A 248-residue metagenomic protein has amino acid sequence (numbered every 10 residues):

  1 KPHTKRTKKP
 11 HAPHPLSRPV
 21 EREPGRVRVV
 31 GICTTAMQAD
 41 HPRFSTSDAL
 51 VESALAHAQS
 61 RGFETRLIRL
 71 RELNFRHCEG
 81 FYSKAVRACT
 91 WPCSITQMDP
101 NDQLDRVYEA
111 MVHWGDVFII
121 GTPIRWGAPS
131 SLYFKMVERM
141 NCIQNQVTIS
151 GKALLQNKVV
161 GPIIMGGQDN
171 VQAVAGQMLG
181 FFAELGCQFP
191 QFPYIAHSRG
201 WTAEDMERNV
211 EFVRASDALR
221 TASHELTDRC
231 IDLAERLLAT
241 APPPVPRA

Functional and structural regions predicted by a protein language model:
K1-V27, D40, T46-A49, A183-A248: Glycine-rich phosphate/pyrophosphate-binding loop and the adjoining helix
K8-E23, L55-Q59, F63, R106-M111: Short amphipathic alpha-helices and their capping/turn segments at secondary-structure boundaries
K9, S94-Q188: Helix-loop-strand module that forms the ligand-binding subsite of alpha/beta enzymes
R26-A36, G161-I164: Short beta-strand segments enriched in small/hydrophobic residues
A36-M37, E72, G167: Short, glycine/serine-rich, charged loops/turns that create anion-binding and catalytic segments at active sites
S45-Q59: Short catalytic helix/loop segments, enriched in acidic residues and glycine and frequently bearing histidine
S60-R66, C187-Q188: A generic structural motif
L67-C93, A203-R208: N-terminal beta-loop-helix "entrance" segment that forms/cooperates in small-molecule cofactor or anionic ligand
